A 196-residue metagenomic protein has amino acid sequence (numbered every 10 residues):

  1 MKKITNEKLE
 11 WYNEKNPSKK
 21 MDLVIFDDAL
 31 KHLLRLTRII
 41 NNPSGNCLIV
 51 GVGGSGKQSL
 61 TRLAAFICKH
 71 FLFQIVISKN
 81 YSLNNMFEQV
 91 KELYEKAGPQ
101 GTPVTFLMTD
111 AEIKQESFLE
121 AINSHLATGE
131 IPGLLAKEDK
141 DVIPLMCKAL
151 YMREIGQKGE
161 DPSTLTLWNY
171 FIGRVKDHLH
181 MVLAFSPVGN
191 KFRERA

Functional and structural regions predicted by a protein language model:
M1-F118, L126-W168: AAA+ P-loop NTPase catalytic core
M108-D110, L183-P187: Flexible glycine-/small-residue-rich
I122: Flexible, acidic/histidine-containing loops and adjacent segments that form or flank the divalent-metal
P132, P187-G189: Short loop/turn segments at secondary-structure transitions that flank enzyme active sites
D161-H180, A184: Flexible, charged interface-and-hinge segments in very large macromolecular machines that mediate substrate binding
N190-A196: Short regulatory helix/loop adjacent to the ATP-binding pocket of P-loop NTPases
